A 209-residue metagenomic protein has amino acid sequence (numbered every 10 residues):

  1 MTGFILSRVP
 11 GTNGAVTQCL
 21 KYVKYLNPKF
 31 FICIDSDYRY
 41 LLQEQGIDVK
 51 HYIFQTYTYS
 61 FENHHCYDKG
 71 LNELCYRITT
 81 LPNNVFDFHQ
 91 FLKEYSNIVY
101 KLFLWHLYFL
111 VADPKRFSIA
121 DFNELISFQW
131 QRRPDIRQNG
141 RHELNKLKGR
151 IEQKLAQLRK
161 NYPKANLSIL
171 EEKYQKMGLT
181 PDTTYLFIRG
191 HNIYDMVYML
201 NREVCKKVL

Functional and structural regions predicted by a protein language model:
M1-L209: Acidic, divalent-metal-binding catalytic cores of TOPRIM and closely related two-metal-ion phosphodiester/pyrophosphate
